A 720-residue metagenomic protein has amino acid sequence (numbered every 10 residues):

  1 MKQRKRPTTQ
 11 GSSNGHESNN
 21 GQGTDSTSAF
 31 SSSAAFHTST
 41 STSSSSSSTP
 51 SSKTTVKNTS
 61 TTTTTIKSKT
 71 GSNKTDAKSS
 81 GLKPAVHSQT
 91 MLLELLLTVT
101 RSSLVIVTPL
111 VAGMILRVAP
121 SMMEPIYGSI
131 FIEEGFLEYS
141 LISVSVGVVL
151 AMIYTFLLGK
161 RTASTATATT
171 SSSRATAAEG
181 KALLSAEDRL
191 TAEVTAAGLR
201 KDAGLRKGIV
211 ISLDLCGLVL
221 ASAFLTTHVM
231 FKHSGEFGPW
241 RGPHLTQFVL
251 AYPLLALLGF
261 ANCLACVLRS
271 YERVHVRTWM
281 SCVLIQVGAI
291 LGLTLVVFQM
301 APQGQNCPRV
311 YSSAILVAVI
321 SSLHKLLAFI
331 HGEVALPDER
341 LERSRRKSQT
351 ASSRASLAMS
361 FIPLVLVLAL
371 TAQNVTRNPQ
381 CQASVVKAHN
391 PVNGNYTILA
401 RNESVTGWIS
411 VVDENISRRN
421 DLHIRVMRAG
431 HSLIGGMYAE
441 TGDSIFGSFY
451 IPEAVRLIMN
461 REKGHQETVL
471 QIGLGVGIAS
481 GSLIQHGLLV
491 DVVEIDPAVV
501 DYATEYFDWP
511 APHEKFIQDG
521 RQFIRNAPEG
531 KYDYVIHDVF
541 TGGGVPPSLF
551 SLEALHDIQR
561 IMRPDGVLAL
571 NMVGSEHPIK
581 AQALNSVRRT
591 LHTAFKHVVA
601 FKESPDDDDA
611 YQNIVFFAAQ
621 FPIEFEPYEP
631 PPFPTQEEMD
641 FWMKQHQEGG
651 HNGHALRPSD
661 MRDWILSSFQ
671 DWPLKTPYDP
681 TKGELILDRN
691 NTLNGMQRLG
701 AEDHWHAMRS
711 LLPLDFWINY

Functional and structural regions predicted by a protein language model:
M1-L82, T167-L184: Cytosol/nucleoplasm-facing, intrinsically disordered, low-complexity tails of endomembrane-system membrane proteins
G81-A112, S121-I142, T165-A166, E187 (+6 more regions): Soluble small-group transferase modules, centered on the S-adenosyl donor enzyme superfamily
G81-A166, E187-P253: Extended, compositionally biased non-globular segments that define protein topology
S129, A223-V249, L268-V310: Membrane-interfacial interhelical loops
L141-Y154, V249-C263, S312-A328: Hydrophobic cores of alpha-helical transmembrane segments in multi-pass inner/ER membrane proteins, independent
I153-G204, G235, G259-V276, A328-S348: Cytoplasmic membrane-interface regions of multi-pass membrane proteins
A178, R200-F224, Q247-L255, H275-G292 (+1 more regions): Transmembrane alpha-helical segments of multi-pass membrane proteins
N395-H592, K596-V599, E603-D607: Soluble catalytic regions of membrane-associated enzymes that act on cell-envelope and secretory-pathway components
